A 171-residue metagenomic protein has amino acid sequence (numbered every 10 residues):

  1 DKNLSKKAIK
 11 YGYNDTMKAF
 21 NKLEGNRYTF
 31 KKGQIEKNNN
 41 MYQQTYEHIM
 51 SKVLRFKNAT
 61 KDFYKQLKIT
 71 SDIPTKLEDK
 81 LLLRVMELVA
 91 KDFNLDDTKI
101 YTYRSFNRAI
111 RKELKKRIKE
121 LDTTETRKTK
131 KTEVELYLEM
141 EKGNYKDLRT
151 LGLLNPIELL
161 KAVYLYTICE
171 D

Functional and structural regions predicted by a protein language model:
D1-D171: Patatin-like phospholipase
